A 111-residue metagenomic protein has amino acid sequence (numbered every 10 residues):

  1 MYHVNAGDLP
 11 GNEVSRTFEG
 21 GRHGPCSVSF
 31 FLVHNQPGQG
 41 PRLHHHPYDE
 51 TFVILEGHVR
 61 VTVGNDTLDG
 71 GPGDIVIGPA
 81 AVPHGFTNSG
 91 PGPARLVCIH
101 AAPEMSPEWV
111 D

Functional and structural regions predicted by a protein language model:
M1-V28, E108-D111: A short, N-terminal "cap"/entry segment at the start of jelly-roll beta-barrel domains of the cupin/DSBH fold
S15, F31-H46: Conserved short histidine dyad/triad with adjacent acidic residue
E19-G21, G40-H46, T87-S89, E108-W109: Short histidine-centered beta-strand/loop micro-motifs that create catalytic or ligand/metal-coordination sites
G24-C26, N35-Q39, H58, A102-M105: Short, charged/polar surface micro-motifs in flexible loops or helix N-caps
F30, I77, G92-W109: A short hydrophobic beta-strand segment most commonly corresponding to one strand of the jelly-roll/cupin
L43, V61-T62, G78, H84-P91: Short beta-strand His + acidic residue motifs that chelate non-heme Fe in jelly-roll/DSBH and cupin folds
Y48-D49, I54-V59, G64: Glycine- and acidic-residue-biased ligand/ion/polar-headgroup-sensing regions
N65-A80: Short acidic-glycine-tyrosine-enriched beta hairpin
